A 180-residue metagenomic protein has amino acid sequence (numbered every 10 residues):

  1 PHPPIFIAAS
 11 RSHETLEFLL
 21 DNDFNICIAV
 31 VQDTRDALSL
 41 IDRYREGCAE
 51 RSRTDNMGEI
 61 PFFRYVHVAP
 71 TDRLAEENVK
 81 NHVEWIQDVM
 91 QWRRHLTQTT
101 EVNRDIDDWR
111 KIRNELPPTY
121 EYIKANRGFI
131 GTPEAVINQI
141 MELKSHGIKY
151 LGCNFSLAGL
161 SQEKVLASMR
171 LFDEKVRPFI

Functional and structural regions predicted by a protein language model:
P1-N22, R35-D42: Internal, glycine-rich beta/alpha segment that forms the wall or movable "lid" of small-molecule/cofactor binding
I5, L19, Y44, A75 (+3 more regions): Conserved, mostly hydrophobic/aromatic
I5-A8, F24-A29, G58-Y65, L151-C153: Hydrophobic faces of well-ordered beta-strands that scaffold small-molecule active sites in alpha/beta enzyme cores
R11, Q32, V66-V68, L157-G159: Active-site-proximal loop/turn and secondary-structure-junction residues that shape catalytic pockets, frequently
F18-C27, G147: Glycine-enriched alpha-helix->loop->beta-strand junction motifs that scaffold or abut catalytic
R35-H146: An alpha-helical appendage that flanks or caps ligand/catalytic pockets
D36-G47, L160-I180: C-terminal helical cap(s) of enzyme catalytic domains, especially alpha/beta-barrels
T132-S156, L160-D173: Long, low-complexity C-terminal extensions of enzymes
